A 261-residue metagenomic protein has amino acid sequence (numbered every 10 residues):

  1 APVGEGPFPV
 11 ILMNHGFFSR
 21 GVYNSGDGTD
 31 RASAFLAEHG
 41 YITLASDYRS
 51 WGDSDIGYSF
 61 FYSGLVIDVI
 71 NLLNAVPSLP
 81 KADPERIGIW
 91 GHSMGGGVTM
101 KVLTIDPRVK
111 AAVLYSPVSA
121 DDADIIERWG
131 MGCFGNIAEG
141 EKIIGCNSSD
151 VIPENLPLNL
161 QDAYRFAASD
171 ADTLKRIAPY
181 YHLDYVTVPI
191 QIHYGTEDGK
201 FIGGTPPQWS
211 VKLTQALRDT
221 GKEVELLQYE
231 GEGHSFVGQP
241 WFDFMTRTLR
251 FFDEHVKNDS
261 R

Functional and structural regions predicted by a protein language model:
G4-F8, M13-D55, D121-D122, G203: Short substrate-entry loop that stabilizes the transition state in hydrolases
V22-N24, A123-H182, V188: Mobile cap/lid helix-loop segments that gate and shape the active-site cleft of serine hydrolases
S59-P80: Alpha/beta-hydrolase active-site loop
K81-S93: Alpha/beta-hydrolase fold nucleophile elbow
G96-P107: Short glycine-enriched nucleophile-adjacent loop and the immediately C-terminal alpha-helix near the catalytic center
V113-A123: Active-site nucleophile loop of the alpha/beta-hydrolase fold
V186, I192-Y194: Short beta-strand/loop motif that positions the catalytic acidic residue of the alpha/beta-hydrolase fold
Q208-T214, R218-R261: C-terminal catalytic histidine-bearing segment of alpha/beta-hydrolase fold enzymes
